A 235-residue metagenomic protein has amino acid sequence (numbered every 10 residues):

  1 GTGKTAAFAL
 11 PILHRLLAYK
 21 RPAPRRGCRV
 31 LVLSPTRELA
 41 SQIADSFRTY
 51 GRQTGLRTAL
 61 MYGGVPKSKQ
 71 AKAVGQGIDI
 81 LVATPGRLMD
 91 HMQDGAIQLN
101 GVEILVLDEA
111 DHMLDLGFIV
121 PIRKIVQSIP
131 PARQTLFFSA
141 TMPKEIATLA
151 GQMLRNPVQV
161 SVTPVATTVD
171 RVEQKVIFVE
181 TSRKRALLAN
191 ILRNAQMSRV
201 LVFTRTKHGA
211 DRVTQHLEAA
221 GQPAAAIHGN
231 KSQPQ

Functional and structural regions predicted by a protein language model:
G1-Q235: Conserved helicase RecA-like core
